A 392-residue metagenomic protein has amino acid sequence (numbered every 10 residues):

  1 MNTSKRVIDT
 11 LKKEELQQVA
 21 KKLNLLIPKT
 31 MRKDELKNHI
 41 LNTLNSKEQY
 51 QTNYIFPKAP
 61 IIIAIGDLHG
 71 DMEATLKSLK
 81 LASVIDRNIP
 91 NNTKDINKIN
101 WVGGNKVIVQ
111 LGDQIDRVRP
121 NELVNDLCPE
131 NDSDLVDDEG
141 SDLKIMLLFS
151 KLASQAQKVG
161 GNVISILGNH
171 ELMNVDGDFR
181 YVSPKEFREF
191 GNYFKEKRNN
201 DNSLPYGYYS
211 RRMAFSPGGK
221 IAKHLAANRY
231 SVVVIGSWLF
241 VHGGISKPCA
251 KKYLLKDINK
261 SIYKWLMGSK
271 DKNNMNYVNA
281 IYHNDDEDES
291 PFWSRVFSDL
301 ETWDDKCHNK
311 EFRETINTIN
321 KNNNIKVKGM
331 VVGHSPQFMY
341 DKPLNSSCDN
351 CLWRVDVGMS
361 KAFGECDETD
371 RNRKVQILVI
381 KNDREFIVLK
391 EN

Functional and structural regions predicted by a protein language model:
M1-N45: Basic helix-extension-helix modules of the SAP/HeH family
N45-N392: Feature recognizes metal-dependent phosphohydrolase scaffolds
